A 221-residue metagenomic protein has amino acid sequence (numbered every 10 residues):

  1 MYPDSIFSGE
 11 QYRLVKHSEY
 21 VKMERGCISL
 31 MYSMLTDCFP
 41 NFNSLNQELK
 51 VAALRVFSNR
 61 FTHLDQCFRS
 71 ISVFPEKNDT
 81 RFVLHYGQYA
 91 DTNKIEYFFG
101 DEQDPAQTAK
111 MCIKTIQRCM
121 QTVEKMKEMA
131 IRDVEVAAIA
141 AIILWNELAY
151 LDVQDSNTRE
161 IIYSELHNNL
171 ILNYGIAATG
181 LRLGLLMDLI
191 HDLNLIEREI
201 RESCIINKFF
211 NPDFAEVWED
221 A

Functional and structural regions predicted by a protein language model:
M1-A221: Nuclear receptor C-terminal ligand-binding domain
